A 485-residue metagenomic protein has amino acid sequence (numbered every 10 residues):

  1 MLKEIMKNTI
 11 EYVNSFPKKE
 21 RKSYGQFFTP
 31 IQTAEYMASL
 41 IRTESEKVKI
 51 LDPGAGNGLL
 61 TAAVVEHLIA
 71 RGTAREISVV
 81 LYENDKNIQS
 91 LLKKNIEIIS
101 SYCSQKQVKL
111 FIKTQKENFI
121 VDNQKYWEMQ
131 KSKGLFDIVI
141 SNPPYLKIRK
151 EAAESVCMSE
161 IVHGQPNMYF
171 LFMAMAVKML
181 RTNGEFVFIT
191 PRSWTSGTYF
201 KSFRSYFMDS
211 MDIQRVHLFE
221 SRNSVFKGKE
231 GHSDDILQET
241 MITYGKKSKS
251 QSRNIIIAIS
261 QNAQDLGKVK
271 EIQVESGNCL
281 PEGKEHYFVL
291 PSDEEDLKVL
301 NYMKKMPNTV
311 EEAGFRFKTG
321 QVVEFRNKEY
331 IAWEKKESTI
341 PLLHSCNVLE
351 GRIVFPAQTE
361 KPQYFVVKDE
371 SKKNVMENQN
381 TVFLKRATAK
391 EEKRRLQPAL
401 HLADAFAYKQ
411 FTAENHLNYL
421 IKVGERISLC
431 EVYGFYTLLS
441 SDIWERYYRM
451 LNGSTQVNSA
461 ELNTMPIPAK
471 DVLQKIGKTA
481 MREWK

Functional and structural regions predicted by a protein language model:
M1-T73, V80-I98, N123, P143 (+2 more regions): Class I S-adenosyl-L-methionine
K22-S23, T29-Y36, G54-A62, E76 (+2 more regions): Signature of N6-adenine DNA methyltransferases within the class I
T43, A70, I98-Q105, T182 (+1 more regions): Secondary-structure boundary motif
V48-I50, R75-V80, V108-K113, G184-E185: Residue-level recognition of the N-termini of beta-strands and the immediately preceding loop/turn
K49, I138, T381-V382: Structural motif
S78, K109-K116, H217-S221, Y448-S454: A generic structural motif
I96-W127: S-adenosyl-L-methionine
E295-K485: Polybasic, glycine- and aromatic-enriched phosphate-binding surface used to engage nucleic acids
